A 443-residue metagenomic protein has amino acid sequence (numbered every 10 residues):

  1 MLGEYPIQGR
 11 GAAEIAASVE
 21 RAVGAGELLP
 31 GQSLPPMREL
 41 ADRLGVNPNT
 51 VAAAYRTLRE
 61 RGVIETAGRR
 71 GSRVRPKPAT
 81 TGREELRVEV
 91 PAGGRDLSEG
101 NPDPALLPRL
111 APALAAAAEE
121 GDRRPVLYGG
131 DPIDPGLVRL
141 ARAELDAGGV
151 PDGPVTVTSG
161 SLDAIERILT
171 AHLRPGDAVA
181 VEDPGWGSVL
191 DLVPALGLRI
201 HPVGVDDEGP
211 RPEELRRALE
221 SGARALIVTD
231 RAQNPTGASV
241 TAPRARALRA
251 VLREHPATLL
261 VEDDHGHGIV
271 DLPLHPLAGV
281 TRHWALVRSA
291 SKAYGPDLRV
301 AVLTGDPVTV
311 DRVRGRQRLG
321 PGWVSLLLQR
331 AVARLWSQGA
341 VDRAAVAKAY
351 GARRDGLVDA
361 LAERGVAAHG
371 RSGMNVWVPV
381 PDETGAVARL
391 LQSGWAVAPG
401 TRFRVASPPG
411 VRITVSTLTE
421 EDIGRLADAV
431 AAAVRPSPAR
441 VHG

Functional and structural regions predicted by a protein language model:
M1-A118, V126, R139, R318-S325 (+8 more regions): N-terminal basic, amphipathic alpha-helical segments
I64, A178, R199, L259 (+2 more regions): Residue-level detector of anion-binding/catalytic polar loops
R69, V280-R312, W323-L327: Active-site PLP attachment segment
R124-P256, G268-A285, P438-H442: Conserved core of the PLP fold type I
V181, E262-D263: Hydrophobic residues in beta-strands of the RecA-like P-loop NTPase core, especially within AAA+ ATPase
T304, W377-P379, T414-S416: Short hydrophobic/aromatic beta-strand micro-patches that form the beta-sheet surface supporting nucleotide- or nucleic
V313-G320, L335-V358: Structural signature of PLP-dependent enzymes
Y350-V358, V366-P379: Conserved glycine-rich beta-strand-loop-beta hairpin in the small C-terminal domain of fold type I
